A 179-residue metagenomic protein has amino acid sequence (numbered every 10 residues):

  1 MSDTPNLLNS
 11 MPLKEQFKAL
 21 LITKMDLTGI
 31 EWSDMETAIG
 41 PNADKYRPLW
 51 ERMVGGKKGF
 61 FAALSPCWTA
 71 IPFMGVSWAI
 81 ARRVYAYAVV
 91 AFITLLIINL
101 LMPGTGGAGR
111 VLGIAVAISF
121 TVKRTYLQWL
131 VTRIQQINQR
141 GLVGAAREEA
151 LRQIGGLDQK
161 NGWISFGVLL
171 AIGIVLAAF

Functional and structural regions predicted by a protein language model:
S2-K57, I98-F179: Transmembrane helix recognition focused on a "late"/terminal membrane span
P48-Y87: Membrane interfacial helix-start motif at the N-side
T69-A70, V90-T94, S165-L169: Core segments of transmembrane alpha-helices that mediate helix-helix packing or line hydrophobic substrate/ligand
F73-G107: Long, highly hydrophobic alpha-helical transmembrane signal-anchor segments
